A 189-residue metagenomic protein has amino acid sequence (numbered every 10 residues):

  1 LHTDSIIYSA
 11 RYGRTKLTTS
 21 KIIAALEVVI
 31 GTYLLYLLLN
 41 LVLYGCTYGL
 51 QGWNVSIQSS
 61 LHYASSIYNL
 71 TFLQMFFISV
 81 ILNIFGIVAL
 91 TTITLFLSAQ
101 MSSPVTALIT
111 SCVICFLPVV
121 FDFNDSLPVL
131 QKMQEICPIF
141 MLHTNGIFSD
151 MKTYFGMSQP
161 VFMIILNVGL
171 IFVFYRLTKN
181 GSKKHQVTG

Functional and structural regions predicted by a protein language model:
L1-V28: Helix-loop-helix units of permease transmembrane domains in multi-pass membrane transporters, especially ABC
T15, P104-V105: Residues that define the loop-to-transmembrane-helix transition and helix capping in multi-pass membrane transporters
T19-T91, L95-Q100, V120, M141-P160: Secretory targeting signals
L41-S56, S103, F123, L127-Q131 (+1 more regions): Transmembrane helix-loop junctions in multipass membrane proteins, especially transporters and channels
I87, I147-G189: Alpha-helical transmembrane segments of multi-pass membrane transporters/translocases
V105-P118, E135-I136: Central hydrophobic cores of alpha-helical transmembrane segments in multi-pass integral membrane proteins
